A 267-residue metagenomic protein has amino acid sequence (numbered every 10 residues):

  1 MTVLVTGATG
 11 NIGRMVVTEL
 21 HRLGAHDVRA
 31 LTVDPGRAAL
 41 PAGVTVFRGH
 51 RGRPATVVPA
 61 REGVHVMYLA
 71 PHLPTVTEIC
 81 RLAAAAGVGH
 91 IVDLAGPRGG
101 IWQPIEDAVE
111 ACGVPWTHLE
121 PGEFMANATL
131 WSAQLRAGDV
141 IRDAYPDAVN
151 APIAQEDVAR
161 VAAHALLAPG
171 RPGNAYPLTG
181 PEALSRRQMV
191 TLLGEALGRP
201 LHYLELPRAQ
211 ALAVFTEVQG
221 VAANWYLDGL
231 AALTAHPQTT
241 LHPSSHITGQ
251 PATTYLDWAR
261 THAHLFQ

Functional and structural regions predicted by a protein language model:
T2-A42, G52-V58, E62-H65, P74-H90 (+3 more regions): Oxidoreductase cofactor-interface core, primarily capturing Rossmann-like NAD(P)-dependent enzymes
R48-H50: Cofactor-binding loops of NAD(P)H-dependent oxidoreductases, dominated by short-chain dehydrogenase/reductases
Y68-A70: Periplasmic-binding protein-like
A209-Q267: A hydrophobic C-terminal alpha-helical subdomain
